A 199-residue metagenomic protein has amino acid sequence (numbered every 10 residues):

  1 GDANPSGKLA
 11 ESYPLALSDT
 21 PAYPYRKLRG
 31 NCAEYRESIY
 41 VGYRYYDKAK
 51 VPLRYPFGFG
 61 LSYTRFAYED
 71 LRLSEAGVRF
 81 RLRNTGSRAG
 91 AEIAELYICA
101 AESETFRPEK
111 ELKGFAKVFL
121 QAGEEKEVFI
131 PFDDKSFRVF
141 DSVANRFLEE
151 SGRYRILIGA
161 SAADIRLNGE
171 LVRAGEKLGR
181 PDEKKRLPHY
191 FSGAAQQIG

Functional and structural regions predicted by a protein language model:
G1-A91, Y97, S151, I156-G159 (+2 more regions): Secreted, periplasmic, or luminal enzymes acting at the cell surface/secretory milieu
E69-S74, Q121, D133, V172-A174: A structural detector for beta-sheet-dominated domains
E75-R79, E125-F129, R166: Intrinsic-disorder/low-complexity, polar/charged segments enriched in Ser/Thr/Lys/Arg/Asp/Glu/Gln
G86-G90, A122-E124, A163: Short flexible coil/turn linkers enriched for glycine and charged/polar residues that connect secondary-structure
S87-E104, K110-L112: Short acidic, flexible loop segments centered on an aromatic residue
E104-S142: Intrinsically disordered, low-complexity Pro/Gly/Ser/Thr-rich segments with frequent PxxP/GP/PP motifs and embedded
D134-P181: Terminal connector regions
